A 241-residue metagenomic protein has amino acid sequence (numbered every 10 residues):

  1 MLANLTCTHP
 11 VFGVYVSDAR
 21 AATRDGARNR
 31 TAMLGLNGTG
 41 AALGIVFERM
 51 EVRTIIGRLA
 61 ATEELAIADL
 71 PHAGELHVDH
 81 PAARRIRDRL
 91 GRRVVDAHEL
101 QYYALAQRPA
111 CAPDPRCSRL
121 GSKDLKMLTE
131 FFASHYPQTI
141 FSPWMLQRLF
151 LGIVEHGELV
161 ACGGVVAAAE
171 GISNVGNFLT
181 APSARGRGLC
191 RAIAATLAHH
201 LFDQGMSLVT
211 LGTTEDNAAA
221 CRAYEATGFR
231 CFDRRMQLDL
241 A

Functional and structural regions predicted by a protein language model:
M1-T8, E99-Q138: Short amphipathic alpha-helix that is part of the acyltransferase structural core
A3-A68, G163-S173: Conserved donor-binding loop and adjoining core beta-sheet/short helix segment in diverse acyl/aminoacyl transferases
R30, G38-P113, L238: Acyl-donor-binding surface of acyltransferase catalytic domains
I56-A66, T180, G186-D203, C221-A226: Conserved acetyl-CoA-binding loop-helix of GNAT-fold acetyltransferases
L76-A83, T210-C221, Q237-A241: Conserved beta-strand-loop-alpha-helix junction that forms the acyl-donor binding cleft
I86-R87, Y224, F229: Conserved active-site tyrosine of GNAT-family acetyltransferases
T139-L149, V154-A181: A conserved beta-strand-loop-helix scaffold within acyl/acetyltransferase catalytic domains
